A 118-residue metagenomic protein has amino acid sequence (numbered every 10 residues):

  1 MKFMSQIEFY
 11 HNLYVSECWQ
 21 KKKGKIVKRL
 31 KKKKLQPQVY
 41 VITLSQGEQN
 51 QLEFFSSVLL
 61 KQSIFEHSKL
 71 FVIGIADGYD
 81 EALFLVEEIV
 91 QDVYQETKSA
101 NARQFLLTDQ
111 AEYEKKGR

Functional and structural regions predicted by a protein language model:
M1-L30: Negatively charged, low-complexity tracts enriched in Asp/Glu with abundant Ser/Thr
M4, K33-L70: Short aromatic-glycine-(Arg/Gly/Cys) micro-motifs in beta-strand/loop hairpins
S5-I7, H67, D109-A111: Structural boundary micro-motifs
K28, S63-F65, L107: Hydrophobic alpha-helical segments, principally membrane-spanning helices and signal/leader peptides
K31-K34, V90-T97: Generic secondary-structure transition motif, activating predominantly at the C-termini of alpha-helices
Q51-E53, E81-L85, Q95-A102: Short, solvent-exposed secondary-structure capping/transition elements
H67-V72, D77-D92: A short, charged, amphipathic alpha-helix used as a generic interaction element across diverse proteins
V93-R118: Charge-dense polyanion-binding interfaces
